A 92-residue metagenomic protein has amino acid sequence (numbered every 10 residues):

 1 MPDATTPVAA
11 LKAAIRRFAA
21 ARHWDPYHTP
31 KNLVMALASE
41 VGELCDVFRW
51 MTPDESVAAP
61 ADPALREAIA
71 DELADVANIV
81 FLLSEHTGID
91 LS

Functional and structural regions predicted by a protein language model:
M1-S92: Flexible "arm" and connector segments at domain edges
